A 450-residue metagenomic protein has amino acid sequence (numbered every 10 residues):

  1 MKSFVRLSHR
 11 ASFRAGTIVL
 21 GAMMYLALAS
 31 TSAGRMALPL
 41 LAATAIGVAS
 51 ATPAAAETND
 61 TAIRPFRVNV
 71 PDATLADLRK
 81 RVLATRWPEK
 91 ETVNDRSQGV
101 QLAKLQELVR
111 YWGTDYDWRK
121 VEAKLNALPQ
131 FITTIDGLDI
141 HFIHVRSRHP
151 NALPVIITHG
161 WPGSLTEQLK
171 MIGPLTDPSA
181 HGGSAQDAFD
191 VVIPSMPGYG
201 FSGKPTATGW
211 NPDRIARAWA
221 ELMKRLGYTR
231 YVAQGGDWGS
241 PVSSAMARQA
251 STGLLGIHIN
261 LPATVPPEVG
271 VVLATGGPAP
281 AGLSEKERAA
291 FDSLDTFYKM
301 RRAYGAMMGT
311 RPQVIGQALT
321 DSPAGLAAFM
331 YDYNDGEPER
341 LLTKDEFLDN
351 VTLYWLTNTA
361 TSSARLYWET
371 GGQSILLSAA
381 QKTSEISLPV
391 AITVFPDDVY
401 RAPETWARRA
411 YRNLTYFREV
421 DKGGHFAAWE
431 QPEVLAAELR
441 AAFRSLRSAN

Functional and structural regions predicted by a protein language model:
F4, S12, G16-L125: N-terminal targeting or regulatory segments adjacent to alpha/beta-hydrolase or S9 domains
L75-R146, N151, E346, W355-N358 (+1 more regions): Non-catalytic accessory segments flanking enzyme active sites
W118-K120, G183, M196-W210, S244: Glycine-rich "HGGG/HGxG" loop immediately N-terminal to the catalytic nucleophile of the alpha/beta-hydrolase
A152-G160: Short beta-strand element of the alpha/beta-hydrolase
P174, P178-H181, Y228-L283: Conserved hydrolase catalytic core segment
L175-F201: Conserved alpha/beta-hydrolase
D213-Y231: Conserved acidic catalytic loop of the alpha/beta-hydrolase fold
K299, M307-N450: C-terminal subdomain of alpha/beta-hydrolase-fold enzymes, centered on the catalytic histidine and its supporting
